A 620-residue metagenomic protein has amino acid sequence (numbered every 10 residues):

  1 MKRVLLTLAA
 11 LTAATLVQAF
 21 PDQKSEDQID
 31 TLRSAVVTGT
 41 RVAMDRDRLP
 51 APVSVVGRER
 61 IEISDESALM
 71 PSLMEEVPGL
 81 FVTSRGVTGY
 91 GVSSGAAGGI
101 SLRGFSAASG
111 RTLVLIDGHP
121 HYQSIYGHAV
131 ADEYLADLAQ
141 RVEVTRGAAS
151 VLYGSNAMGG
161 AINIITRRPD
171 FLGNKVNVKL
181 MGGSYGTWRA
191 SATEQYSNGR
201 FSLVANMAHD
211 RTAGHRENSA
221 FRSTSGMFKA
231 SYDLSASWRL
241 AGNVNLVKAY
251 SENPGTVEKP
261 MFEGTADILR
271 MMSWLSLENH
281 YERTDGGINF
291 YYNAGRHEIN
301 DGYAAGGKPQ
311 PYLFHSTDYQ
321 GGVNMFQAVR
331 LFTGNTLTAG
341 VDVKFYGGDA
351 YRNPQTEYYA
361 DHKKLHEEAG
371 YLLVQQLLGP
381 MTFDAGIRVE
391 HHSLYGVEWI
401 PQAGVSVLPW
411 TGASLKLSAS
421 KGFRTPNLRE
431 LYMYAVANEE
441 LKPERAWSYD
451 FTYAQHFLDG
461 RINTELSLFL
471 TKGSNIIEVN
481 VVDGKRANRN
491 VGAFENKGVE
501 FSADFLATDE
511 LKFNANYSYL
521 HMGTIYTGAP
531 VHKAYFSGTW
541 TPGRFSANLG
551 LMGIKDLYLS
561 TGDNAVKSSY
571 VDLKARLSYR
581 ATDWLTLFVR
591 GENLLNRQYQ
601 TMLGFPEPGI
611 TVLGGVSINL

Functional and structural regions predicted by a protein language model:
F20-E62, M70: Short, acidic, small-residue-rich periplasmic hinge/interaction motif at the N-terminus of Gram-negative outer-membrane
P71-H119: Extracytoplasmic beta-strand/coil segments of soluble accessory domains associated with Gram-negative outer-membrane
T112, H119-R146: Short acidic/polar hinge/loop motifs at secondary-structure boundaries that mediate gating or recognition
T112, V257-H280, S316, L408 (+6 more regions): Outer-membrane beta-barrel signature, preferentially recognizing the C-terminal barrel domain of Gram-negative
A149, A161, I165-Y196, M207 (+1 more regions): Short strand-turn segments of transmembrane beta-barrel domains in outer membranes, especially the first one or two
T212-S219, S223, D233, S237-Q320 (+1 more regions): Flexible loop and strand-edge segments within Gram-negative outer membrane beta-barrel domains
S235, F332-T336, D342, T356-K472 (+4 more regions): Structural signature of Gram-negative outer-membrane beta-barrels, strongest in the C-terminal barrel of TonB-dependent
T333, L377-T382, L470-K472, N490-L559 (+2 more regions): Gram-negative outer-membrane beta-barrel transporters
